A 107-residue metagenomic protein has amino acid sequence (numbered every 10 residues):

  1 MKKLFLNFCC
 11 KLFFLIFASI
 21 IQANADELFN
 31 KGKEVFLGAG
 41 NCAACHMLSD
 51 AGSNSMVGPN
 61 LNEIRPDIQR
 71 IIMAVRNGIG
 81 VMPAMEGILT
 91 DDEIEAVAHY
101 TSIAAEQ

Functional and structural regions predicted by a protein language model:
M1-D26, Q107: N-terminal export/targeting leaders of redox proteins
K2-F5, V75-V81, M85-T90: Extended, non-globular alpha-helical segments
S19-L37, R70: Electrostatic cytochrome c docking/interface patches
K33-E34, A43-I79: Gly/Gly-Pro-rich "capping" loops immediately C-terminal to redox-active cysteine motifs in periplasmic/lumenal
L37-M47, G80-A84, E95-H99: C-type cytochrome heme c attachment motif
I88-Q107: C-terminal capping alpha-helices of c-type cytochrome domains
